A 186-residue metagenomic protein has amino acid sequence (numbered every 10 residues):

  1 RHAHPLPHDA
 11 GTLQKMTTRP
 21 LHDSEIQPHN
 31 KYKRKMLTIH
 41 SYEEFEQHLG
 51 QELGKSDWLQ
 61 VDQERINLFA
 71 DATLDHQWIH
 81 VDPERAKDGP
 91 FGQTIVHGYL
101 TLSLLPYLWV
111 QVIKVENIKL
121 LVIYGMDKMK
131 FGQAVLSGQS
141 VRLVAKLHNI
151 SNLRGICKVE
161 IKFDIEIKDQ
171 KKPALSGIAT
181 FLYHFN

Functional and structural regions predicted by a protein language model:
A3-P5, D9-A10, D23: Short hydrophobic alpha-helical segments enriched in small aliphatic residues
Q27-K35: Short, Lys/Arg-enriched N-terminal segments with co-localized hydrophobic residues within the first ~10-30 amino acids
R34-Q47, A134-N186: HotDog/MaoC-like acyl-thioester-processing domains
K35-V96, F185: Catalytic strand-loop segment that frames the active site of acyl-thioester-processing enzymes
G89-Q93, P106-V144: Hydrophobic beta-strand-centered segment that forms part of the acyl-chain substrate-binding groove
H97-T101: A solvent-exposed, acidic/Ser-Thr-rich amphipathic alpha-helical stretch
